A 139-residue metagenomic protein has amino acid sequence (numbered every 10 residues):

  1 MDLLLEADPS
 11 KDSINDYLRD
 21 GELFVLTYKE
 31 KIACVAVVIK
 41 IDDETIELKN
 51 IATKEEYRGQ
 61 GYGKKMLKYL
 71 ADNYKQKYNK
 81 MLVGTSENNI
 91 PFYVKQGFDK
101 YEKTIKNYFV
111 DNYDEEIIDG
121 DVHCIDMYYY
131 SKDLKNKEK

Functional and structural regions predicted by a protein language model:
M1-S13, K139: Short amphipathic alpha-helix that is part of the acyltransferase structural core
N15-R19: Short loop/turn motifs at secondary-structure junctions and domain boundaries
G21, H123-Y130: Short hydrophobic/aromatic beta-strand or adjacent loop that forms the aromatic wall/cage of a ligand/substrate-binding
V25, K31-K40, E44-A52: Conserved beta-strand in the GNAT
Y57-Y69: Conserved acetyl-CoA pyrophosphate-binding loop and the N-cap/start of the following alpha-helix in GNAT-like
N73-E87: Conserved GNAT acetyl-CoA-binding A-motif
L82-G84, V94, D99-D126: Conserved catalytic-core motifs of GNAT/GCN5-like acyltransferases
